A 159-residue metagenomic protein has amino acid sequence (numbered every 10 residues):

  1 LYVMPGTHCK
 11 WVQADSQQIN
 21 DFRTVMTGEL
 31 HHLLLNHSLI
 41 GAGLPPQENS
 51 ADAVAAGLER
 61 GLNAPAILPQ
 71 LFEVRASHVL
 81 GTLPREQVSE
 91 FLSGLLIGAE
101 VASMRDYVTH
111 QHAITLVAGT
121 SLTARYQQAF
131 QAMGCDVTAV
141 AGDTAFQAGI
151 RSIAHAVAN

Functional and structural regions predicted by a protein language model:
L1, K10-R60, A64: Glycine-rich phosphate-binding loop plus the immediately following alpha-helix
L1-M4, T115-L116: Short glycine-aspartate micro-motif
N20-V25, M133-D143: Short hydrophobic/aromatic-enriched beta-strand-loop microsegments
V25, E29, A66, V88 (+3 more regions): Conserved active-site and cofactor/substrate-binding residues in soluble primary-metabolism enzymes
R60-V101: Adenine-nucleotide phosphate-binding core of ATP-dependent small-molecule kinases
V101-H110: Phosphate/pyrophosphate-binding loops at sites that engage ATP/ADP/AMP, CoA/4′-phosphopantetheine, polyphosphate
A102, T138-N159: Glycine-rich phosphate-binding/hydrolytic loop that grips phosphoryl groups
Q111-A129: Glycine-rich phosphate-binding loops at beta-strand->alpha-helix junctions
